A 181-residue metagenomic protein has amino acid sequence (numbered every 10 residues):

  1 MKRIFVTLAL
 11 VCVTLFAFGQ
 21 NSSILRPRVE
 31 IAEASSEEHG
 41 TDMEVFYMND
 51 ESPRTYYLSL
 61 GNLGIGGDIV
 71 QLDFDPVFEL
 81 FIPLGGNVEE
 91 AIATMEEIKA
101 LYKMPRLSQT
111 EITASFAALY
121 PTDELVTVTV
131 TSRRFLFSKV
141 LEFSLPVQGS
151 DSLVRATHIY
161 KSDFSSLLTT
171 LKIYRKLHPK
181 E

Functional and structural regions predicted by a protein language model:
M1-S23: Bacterial Sec-dependent N-terminal signal peptides
G19-E181: Positively charged, low-complexity terminal tracts and the immediately adjacent first secondary-structure elements
